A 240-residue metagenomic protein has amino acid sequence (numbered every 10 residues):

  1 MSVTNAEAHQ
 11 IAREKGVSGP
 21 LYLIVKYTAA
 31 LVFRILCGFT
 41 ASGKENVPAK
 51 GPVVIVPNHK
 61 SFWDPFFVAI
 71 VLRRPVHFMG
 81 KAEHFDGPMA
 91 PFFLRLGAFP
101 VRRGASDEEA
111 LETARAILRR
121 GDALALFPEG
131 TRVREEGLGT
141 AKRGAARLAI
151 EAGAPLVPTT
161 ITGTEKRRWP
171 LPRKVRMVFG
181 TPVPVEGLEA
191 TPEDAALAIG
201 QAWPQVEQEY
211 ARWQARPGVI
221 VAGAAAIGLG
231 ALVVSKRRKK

Functional and structural regions predicted by a protein language model:
S2-L21, E109-K240: Non-catalytic C-terminal accessory region of glycerolipid acyltransferases and related lyso-lipid remodeling enzymes
V3-S42, G87-L96: A transmembrane-helix-recognition feature enriched in membrane-embedded lipid enzymes and envelope glyco-/phospholipid
T28-A29, R95-V101, P128-R132: Short, basic, glycine/proline-bearing loop/turn elements
R34, A49-A105, T113: Catalytic core of membrane glycerolipid acyltransferases/transacylases, capturing the structured, soluble-facing
C37, G104-D107, L138: A conditional alpha-helix N-cap/helix-loop micro-motif detector
F39, R74-P75, F99, G121 (+1 more regions): Secondary-structure boundary/capping positions in well-ordered alpha/beta enzyme cores
K44-P48: Glycine-rich helix-loop-beta junction characteristic of Rossmann-like nucleotide cofactor-binding loops
